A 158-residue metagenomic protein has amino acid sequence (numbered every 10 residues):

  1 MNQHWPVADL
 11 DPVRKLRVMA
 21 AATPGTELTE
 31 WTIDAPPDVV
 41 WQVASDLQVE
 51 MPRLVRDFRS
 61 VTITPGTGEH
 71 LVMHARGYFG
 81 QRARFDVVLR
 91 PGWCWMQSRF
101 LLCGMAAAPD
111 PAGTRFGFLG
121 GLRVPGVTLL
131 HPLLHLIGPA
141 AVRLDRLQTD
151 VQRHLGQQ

Functional and structural regions predicted by a protein language model:
M1-G66: Hydrophobic ligand-binding cavity/cleft-lining segments
A8, A20-A22, A35, A44 (+6 more regions): A sequence-composition feature that detects small, non-aromatic residues
R14, T26-E27, R90, L101-G104: Short structured motifs
P24-L28, G80, G113-R115: A general secondary-structure signal for short beta-strands and their flanking turns/coil in non-transmembrane regions
E27-W31, L71-M73, C103, F116-F118: Hydrophobic residues positioned within well-ordered beta-strands of beta-sheet architectures
T32, S45-F100, P125, D150-Q158: Glycine-rich portal/gate segments that line the openings of hydrophobic small-molecule binding cavities
D34-D38, P65-G68, V88-R90, A107-R115: A short, structured loop/turn motif at beta-sheet edges
W95-T149, R153, Q157: Beta-strand/loop substructures that line and gate deep hydrophobic ligand-binding cavities in soluble
